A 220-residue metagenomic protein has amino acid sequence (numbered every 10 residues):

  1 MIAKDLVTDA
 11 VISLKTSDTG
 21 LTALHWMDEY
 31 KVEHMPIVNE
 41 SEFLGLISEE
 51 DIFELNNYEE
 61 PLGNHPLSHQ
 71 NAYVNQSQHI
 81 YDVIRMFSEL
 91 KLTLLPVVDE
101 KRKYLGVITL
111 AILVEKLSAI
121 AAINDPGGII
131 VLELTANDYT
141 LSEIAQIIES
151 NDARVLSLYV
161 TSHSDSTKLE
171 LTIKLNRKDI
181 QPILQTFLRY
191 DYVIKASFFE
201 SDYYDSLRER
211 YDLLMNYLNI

Functional and structural regions predicted by a protein language model:
M1-A10, G45-L90, E100, Y104-D165 (+2 more regions): Tandem CBS (Bateman) regulatory domains
D18-H25, H79-I84: Short, basic/aromatic recognition patches
E29-V32, L90-L92: Short, small/polar residue-rich loop motifs at catalytic or cofactor-binding pockets
V38, V98-D99: Core beta-strand residues in small-molecule sensory/regulatory alpha/beta domains
A122, S201-R208: Long, charged amphipathic helices and adjacent flexible linkers at domain junctions
S166-K178: Short basic, glycine-rich beta-strand/loop surfaces that mediate nucleic-acid
L175-K178, D205-I220: Short, low-order "capping/linker" segments at domain edges
